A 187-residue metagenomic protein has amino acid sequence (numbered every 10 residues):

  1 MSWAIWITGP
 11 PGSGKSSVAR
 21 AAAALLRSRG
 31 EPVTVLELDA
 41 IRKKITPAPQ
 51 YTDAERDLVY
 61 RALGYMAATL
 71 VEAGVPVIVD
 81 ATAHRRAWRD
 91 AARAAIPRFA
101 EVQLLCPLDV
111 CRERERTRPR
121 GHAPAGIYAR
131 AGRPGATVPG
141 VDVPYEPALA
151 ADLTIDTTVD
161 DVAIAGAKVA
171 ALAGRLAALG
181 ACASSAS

Functional and structural regions predicted by a protein language model:
A4: Walker A (P-loop) ATP-phosphate-binding motif of ABC ATPase nucleotide-binding domains
I7: Hydrophobic anchor at the beta1->P-loop junction of P-loop NTPases
P10: P-loop (Walker A) phosphate-binding loop of NTP-binding proteins
S13, S17-E72: Conserved substrate/cofactor phosphate-moiety recognition/catalytic segment in nucleotide-dependent phosphotransferases
V35, F99-Q103, D152-T154: Conserved beta-strand scaffold positions in the cores of enzyme catalytic domains, especially in NTP/NDP-utilizing
A40-R42, A83-R85, L105-C111, V159-D161: Conserved nucleotide-binding/hydrolysis micro-motifs of P-loop NTPases
A54-L108: Glycine-rich phosphate-binding loop used to anchor ATP phosphates in small-molecule kinases, encompassing both
L105, T117-K168, R175-S187: Small-molecule kinase domains that catalyze NTP-dependent phosphoryl transfer to phosphate-bearing small molecules
